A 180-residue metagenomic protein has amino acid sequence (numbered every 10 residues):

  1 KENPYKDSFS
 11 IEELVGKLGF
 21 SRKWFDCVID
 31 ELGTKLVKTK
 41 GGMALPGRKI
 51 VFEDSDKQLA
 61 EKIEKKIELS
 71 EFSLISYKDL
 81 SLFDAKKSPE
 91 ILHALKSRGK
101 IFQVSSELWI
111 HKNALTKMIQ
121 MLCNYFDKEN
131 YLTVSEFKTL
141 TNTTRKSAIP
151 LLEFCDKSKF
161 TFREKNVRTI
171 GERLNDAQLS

Functional and structural regions predicted by a protein language model:
K1-S180: C-terminal non-catalytic scaffold/interaction domains in large multidomain proteins
